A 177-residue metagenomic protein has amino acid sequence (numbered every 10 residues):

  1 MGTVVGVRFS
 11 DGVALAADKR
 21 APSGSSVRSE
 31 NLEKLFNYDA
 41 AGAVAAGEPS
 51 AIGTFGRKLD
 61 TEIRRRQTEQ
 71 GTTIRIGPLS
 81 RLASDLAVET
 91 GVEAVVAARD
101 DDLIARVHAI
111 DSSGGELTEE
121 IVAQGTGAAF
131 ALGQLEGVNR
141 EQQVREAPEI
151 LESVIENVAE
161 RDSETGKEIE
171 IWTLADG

Functional and structural regions predicted by a protein language model:
M1-T90, E119-E149: Conserved short S/T/G-enriched processing/targeting/catalytic segments and their helical context
G2-V4, V92-A94, A105, K167-I169: Change "...and in nucleic-acid phosphodiester-cleaving endonucleases..." to "...and in nucleic-acid processing enzymes
V5, N31-E33, V96-A98, H108-G115 (+1 more regions): Short beta-strand elements
R8-G12, Y38-D39, A98-L103, L174-G177: Short acidic-glycine loop/turn motifs at beta-strand connectors
K19-A21, P49, D100, S113-G114 (+1 more regions): Acidic, glycine-rich active-site loops and adjacent beta-strand->loop/helix elements that engage anionic groups
G77-S112: Internal, conserved structured core segments that host functional sites
G91, T118, N157-E160: Contiguous, function-dense segments enriched for cysteine-driven chemistry and partner/ligand-binding capacity
V144-G177: C-terminal, charged interaction/regulatory segments at domain termini
